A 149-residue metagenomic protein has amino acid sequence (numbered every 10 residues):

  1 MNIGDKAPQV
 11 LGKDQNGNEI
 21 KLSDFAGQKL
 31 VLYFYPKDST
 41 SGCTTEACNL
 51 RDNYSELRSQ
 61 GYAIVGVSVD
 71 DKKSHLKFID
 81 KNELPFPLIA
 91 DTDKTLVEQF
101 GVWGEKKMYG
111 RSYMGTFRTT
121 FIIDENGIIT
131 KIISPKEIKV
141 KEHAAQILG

Functional and structural regions predicted by a protein language model:
M1-G149: Chalcogenol-based redox active-site neighborhoods
